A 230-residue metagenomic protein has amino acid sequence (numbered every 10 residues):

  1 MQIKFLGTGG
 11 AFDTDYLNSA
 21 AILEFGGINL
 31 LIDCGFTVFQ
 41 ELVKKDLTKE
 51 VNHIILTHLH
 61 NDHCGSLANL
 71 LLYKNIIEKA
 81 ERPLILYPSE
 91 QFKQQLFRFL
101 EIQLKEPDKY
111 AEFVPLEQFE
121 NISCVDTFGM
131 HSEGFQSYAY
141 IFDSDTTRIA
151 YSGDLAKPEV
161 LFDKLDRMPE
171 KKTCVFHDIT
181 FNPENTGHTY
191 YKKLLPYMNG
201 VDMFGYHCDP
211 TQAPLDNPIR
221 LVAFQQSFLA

Functional and structural regions predicted by a protein language model:
M1-L47, V114-D163, R167, L229-A230: Core dinuclear metal-dependent hydrolase active-site scaffold
Q2, I28, P83-I85, K171 (+1 more regions): Residues at the starts of beta-strands that form the adenosine-phosphate
D13, D62-H63, T186: Secondary-structure boundary/capping motif
L17, C34, S66-L67, G187-Y190: Residues at alpha-helix caps and immediate loop-helix transition turns in enzyme cores, especially N- and C-cap
L31-G35, N52-D62, Y87-S89, A150-L155 (+3 more regions): Active-site neighborhood of phospho(di)ester-bond hydrolases with catalytic His/Asp-centered motifs
T37-I85, K171-C174: Active-site metal-binding motif and surrounding structural segment of the metallo-beta-lactamase
A80-S137, S144-D145, L221-F228: Metallo-beta-lactamase
P158-A230: Cap/insert and terminal regions of metallo-dependent hydrolase folds
